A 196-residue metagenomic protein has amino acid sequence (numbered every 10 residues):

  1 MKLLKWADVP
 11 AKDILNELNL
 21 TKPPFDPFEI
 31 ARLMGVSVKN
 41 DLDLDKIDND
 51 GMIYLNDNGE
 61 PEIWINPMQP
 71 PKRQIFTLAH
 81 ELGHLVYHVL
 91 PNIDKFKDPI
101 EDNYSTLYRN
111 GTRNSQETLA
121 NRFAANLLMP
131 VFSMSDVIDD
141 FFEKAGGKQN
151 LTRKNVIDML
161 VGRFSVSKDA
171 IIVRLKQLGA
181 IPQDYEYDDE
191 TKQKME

Functional and structural regions predicted by a protein language model:
M1-E196: Active-site hotspot residues in diverse enzymes, especially metal/ion-binding acidic/histidine motifs
